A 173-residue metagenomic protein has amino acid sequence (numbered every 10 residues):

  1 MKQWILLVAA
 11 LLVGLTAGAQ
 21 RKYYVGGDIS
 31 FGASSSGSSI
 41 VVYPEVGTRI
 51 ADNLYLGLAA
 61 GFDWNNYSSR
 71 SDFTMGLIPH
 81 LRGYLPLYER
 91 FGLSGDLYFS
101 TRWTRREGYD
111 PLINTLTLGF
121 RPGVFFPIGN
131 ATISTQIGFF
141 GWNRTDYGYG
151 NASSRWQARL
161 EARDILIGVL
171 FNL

Functional and structural regions predicted by a protein language model:
A10-A17: Hydrophobic h-region of N-terminal signal peptides that target proteins for export in Gram-negative bacteria
G18-W64, G168-L173: Short glycine/proline- and aromatic-enriched beta-strand/turn motifs that initiate or cap beta-hairpins
R21-Y23, S38-V42, S71-L77, F91 (+2 more regions): Residues that define the transmembrane beta-barrel architecture of outer-membrane proteins
K22-Y23, N53-L58, E89-F91, F126-I133: Repeated loop/turn-to-beta-strand initiation elements of outer-membrane beta-barrel proteins
V25-I29, L58-A60, P79, G95-L97 (+3 more regions): Membrane-embedded beta-strand positions of outer-membrane beta-barrel proteins
D28, F126-I128, T132, R159-L173: Outer-membrane beta-barrel "beta-signal"
D28-S36, G61-S69, P86-Y88, S100-G108 (+1 more regions): Sequence/structural signature of outer-membrane beta-barrel proteins
G47-R49, R82-P86, G123-G129, L170-N172: Structural signature of outer-membrane beta-barrel channels/translocons
